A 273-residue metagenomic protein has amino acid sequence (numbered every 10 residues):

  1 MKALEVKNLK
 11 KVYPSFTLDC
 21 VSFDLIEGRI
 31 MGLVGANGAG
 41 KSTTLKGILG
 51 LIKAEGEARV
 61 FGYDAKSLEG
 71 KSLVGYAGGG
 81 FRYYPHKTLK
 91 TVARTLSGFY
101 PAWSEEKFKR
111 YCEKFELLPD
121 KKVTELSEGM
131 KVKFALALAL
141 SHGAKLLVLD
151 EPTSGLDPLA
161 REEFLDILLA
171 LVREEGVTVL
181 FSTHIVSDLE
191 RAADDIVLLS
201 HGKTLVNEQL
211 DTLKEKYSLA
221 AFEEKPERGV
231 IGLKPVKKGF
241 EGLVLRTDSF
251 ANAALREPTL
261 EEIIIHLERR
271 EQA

Functional and structural regions predicted by a protein language model:
V6-L9, F16-I26, G56: Conserved beta-strand
V34-A36: The feature captures the beta-strand-to-loop junction immediately N-terminal to the Walker
G50, G56-G70: Conserved ABC transporter NBD signature motif
G79-F134: ABC-family P-loop ATPase nucleotide-binding domains
L147-E151: Catalytic Walker B motif of ABC-type/P-loop ATPase nucleotide-binding domains
T153-S154, V186: Short loop immediately C-terminal to the Walker-B catalytic DE motif in ABC-type ATPase nucleotide-binding domains
F164-V244: ABC transporter nucleotide-binding domain
G232-A273: C-terminal coupling/interaction segments
